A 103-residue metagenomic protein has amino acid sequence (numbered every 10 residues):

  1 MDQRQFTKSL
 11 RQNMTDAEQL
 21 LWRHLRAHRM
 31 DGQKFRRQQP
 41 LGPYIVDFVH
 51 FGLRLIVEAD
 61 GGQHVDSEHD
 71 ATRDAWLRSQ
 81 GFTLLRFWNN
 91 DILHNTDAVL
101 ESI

Functional and structural regions predicted by a protein language model:
M1-Q33, S79, H94: Solvent-exposed, charged helical/coil patches that constitute nucleic-acid or partner-interaction surfaces
L10-T15, G42-I103: Basic, amphipathic alpha-helical patches used to engage nucleic acids or provide basic targeting signals, exemplified
R37-Q39: Short acidic-hydrophobic surface loop/beta-edge motif
